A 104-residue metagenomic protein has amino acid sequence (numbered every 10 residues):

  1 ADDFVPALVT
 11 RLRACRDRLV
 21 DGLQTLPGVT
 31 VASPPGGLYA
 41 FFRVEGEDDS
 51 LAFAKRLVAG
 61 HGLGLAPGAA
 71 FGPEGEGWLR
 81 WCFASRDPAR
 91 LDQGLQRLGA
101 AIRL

Functional and structural regions predicted by a protein language model:
A1-L104: PLP-dependent class I/II
